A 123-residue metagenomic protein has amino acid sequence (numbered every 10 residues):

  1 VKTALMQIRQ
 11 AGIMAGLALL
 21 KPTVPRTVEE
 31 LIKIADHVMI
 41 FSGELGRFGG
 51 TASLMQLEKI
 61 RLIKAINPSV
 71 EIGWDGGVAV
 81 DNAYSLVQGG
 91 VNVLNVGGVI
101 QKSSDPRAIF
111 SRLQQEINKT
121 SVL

Functional and structural regions predicted by a protein language model:
V1-E71: Conserved anion-binding
K2, S53, Y84, P106-R107: Conserved strand-to-helix beginnings and helix N-cap segments that scaffold or border functional pockets
P22-K33, V78-L94: Catalytic cores of alpha/beta
V38, I63, D75, L86 (+2 more regions): Conserved, mostly hydrophobic/aromatic
M39-G50, G89-F110: Glycine-rich phosphate-binding active-site loops on the catalytic face of alpha/beta enzymes
Q115-L123: Generic C-terminal helix-cap and adjacent flexible tail
